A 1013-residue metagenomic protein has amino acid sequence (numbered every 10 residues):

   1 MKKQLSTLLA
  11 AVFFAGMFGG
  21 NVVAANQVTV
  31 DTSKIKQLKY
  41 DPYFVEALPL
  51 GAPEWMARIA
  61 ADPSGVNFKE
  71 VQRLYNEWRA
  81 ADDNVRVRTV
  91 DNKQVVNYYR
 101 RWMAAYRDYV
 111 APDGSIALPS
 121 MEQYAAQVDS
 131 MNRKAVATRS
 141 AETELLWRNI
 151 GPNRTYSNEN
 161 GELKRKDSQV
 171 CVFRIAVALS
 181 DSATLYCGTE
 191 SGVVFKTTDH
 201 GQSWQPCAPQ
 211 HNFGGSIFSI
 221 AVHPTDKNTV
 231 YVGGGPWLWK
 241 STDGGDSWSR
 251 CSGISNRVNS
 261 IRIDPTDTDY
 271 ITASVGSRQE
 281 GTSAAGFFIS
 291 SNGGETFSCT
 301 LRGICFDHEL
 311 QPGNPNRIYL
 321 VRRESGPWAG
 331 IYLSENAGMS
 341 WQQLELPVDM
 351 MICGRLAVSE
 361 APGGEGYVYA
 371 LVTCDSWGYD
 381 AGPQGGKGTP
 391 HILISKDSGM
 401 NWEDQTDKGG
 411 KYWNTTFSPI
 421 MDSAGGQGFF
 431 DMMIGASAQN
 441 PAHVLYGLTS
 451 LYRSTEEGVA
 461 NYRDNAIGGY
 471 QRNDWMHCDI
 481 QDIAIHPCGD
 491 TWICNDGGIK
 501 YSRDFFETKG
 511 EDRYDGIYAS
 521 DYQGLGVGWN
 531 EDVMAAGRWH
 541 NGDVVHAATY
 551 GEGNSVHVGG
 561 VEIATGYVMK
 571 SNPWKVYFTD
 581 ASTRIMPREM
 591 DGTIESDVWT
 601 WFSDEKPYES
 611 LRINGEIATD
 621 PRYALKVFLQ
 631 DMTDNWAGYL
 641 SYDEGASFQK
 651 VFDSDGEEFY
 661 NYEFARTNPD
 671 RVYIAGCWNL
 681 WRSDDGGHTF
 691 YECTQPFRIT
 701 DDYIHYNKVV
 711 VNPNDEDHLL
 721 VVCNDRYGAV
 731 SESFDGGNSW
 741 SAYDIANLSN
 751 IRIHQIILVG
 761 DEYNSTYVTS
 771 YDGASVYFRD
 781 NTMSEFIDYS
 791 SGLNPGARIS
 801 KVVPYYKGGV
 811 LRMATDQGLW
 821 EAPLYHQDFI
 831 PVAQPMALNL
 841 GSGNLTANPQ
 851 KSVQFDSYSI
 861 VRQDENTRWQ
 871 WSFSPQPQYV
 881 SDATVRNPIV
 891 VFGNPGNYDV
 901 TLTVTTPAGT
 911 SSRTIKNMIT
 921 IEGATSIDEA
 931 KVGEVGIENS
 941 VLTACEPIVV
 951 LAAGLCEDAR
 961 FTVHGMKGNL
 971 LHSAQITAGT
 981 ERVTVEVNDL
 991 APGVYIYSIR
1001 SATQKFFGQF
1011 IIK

Functional and structural regions predicted by a protein language model:
M1-I35: Bacterial Sec-dependent N-terminal signal peptides
N21, R868-S872, N897-T903, T910-R913 (+1 more regions): C-terminal outer-membrane/trafficking sorting elements
Y43-F44, P49-E54, D62-V710, N714-H826: Beta-propeller blade termini and top-face loops
S180, V861-N866, Y879: Extracellular acidic loop/turn motifs
G303, D882-P888, A978-R982: Short, solvent-exposed loop/turn segments in extracellular or other extracytoplasmic domains
A822-G843, R913, M918-C945, G954-C956: Residue-level detector of functionally pivotal "anchor" positions at catalytic/ligand-binding pockets or at interdomain
P849-V861, P947-L951: A short beta-strand segment in extracellular, disulfide-stabilized domains
W869-V890: Surface-exposed, flexible coil segments in extracellular/virion-facing regions
